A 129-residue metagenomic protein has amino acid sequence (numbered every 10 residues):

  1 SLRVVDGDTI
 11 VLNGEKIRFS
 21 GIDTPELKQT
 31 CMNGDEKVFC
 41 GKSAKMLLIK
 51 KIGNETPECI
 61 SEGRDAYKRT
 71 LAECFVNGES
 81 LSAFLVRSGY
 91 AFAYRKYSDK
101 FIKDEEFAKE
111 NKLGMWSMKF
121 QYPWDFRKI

Functional and structural regions predicted by a protein language model:
S1-I129: Small beta-barrel nucleic-acid-binding modules, primarily SNase/OB-fold domains and secondarily Tudor-like barrels
